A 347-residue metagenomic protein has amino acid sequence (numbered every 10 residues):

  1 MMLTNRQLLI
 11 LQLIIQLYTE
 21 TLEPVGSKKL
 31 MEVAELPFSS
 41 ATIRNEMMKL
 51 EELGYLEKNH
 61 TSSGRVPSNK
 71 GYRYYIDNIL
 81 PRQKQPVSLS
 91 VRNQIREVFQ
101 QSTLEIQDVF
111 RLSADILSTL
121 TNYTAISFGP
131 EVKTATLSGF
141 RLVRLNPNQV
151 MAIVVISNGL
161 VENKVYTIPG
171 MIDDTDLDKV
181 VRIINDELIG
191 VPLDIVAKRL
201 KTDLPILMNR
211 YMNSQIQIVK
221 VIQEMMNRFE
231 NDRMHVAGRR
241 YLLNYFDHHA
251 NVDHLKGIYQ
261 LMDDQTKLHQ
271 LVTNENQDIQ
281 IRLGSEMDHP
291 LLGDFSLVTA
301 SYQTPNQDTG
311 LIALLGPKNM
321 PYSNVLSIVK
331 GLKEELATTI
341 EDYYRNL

Functional and structural regions predicted by a protein language model:
M1, L80-R82, R92: Generic N-terminal leader/targeting and pre-domain segments
M1-L3, V33: Charge-biased, low-complexity intrinsically disordered regions
L3-R6, P67: N-terminal positioning helix adjacent to the helix-turn-helix/winged-helix DNA-binding module
Q7-L11: Short, leucine-enriched amphipathic alpha-helices that occur as contiguous helical runs
Q16-E23: Short helix-capping/hinge SLiMs at alpha-helix to coil transitions
T21, K58-S62, R82-S90: Short, flexible active-site-proximal loops enriched in glycine and acidic residues
V25-I79: N-terminal helix-turn-helix
P86-L347: Intrinsically disordered, acidic Ser/Thr/Pro-rich low-complexity regulatory segments
